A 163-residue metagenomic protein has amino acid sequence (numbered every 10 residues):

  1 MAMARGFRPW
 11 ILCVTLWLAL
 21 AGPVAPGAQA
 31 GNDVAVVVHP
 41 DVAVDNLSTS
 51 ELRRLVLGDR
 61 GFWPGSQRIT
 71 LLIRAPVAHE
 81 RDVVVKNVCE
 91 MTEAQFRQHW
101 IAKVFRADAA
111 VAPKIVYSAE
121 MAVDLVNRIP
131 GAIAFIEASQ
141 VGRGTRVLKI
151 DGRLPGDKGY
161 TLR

Functional and structural regions predicted by a protein language model:
M1-F7: N-terminal secretory signal peptides that target proteins for export/translocation
G6, L20-P23, G152: Compositionally biased, intrinsically disordered/low-complexity regions enriched for serine, proline and threonine
W10-G22: Bacterial N-terminal signal peptides
G22-A30: Signal peptide processing junction and immediate N-terminal pro/mature segment of secreted/exported proteins
Q29-R163: Exported/periplasmic ABC-transporter solute-binding proteins
